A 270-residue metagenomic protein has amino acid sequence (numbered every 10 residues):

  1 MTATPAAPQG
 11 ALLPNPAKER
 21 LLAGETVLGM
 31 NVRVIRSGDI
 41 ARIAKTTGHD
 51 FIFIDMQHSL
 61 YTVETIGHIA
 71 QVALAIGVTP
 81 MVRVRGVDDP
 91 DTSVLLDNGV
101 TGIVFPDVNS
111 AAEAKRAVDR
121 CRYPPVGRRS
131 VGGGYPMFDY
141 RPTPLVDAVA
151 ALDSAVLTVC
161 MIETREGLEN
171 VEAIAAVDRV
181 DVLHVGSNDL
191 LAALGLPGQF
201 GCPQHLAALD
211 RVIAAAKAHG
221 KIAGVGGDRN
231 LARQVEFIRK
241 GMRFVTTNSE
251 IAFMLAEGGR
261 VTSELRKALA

Functional and structural regions predicted by a protein language model:
M1-N31, P142-S154, D210-A218: N-terminal amphipathic alpha-helix/helix-capping segment at the start of soluble metabolic enzymes
P16, V63-D97, C121-G127, A150-D153 (+2 more regions): Alpha-helix-loop-beta-strand connector modules within alpha/beta enzyme cores
L21-G38, P80-R85, V156-E169, I222-D228: Active-site mouth loops of central-metabolism enzymes
A23-L28, H49-D50, L74-P80, V100-T101 (+4 more regions): Short, well-ordered coil/turn segments that N-cap beta-strands
I40-A41, K45-G67, S187-P203: Glycine-rich, proline-tolerant flexible connector loops at the mouths of alpha/beta enzymes
R42, V82, V87-T101, F105 (+3 more regions): Catalytic cores of alpha/beta
I69, A111-G127, I251-A270: C-terminal helical cap(s) of enzyme catalytic domains, especially alpha/beta-barrels
P90, G102-D178, D189: Conserved anion-binding
